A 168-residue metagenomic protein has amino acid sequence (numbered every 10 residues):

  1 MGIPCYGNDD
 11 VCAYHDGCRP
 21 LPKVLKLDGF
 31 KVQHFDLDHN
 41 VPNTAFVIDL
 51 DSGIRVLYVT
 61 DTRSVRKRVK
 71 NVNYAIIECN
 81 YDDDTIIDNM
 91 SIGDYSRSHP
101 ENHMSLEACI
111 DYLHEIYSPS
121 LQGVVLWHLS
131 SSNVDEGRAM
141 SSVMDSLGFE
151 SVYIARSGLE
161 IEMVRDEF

Functional and structural regions predicted by a protein language model:
M1-C5, I54-V56, S151: Short active-site oxyanion
M1-L25: Active-site HxH/HxHxD metal-binding segment of metal-dependent hydrolases
P4, G17, K31, G123 (+1 more regions): Conserved beta-strand segments of alpha/beta enzyme cores
Y6-N8, L21, V59, I77-E78 (+1 more regions): Generic beta-sheet signal
C12-H15, N40-P42, S64-K67, D82 (+1 more regions): Active-site environment of divalent metal-dependent phosphoester hydrolases
Y14-H15, L50-R63, D82-M90, L126: Charged, low-complexity, helix/coiled-coil-prone segments
P20-Y74, I161-F168: Core dinuclear metal-dependent hydrolase active-site scaffold
K70-S157: Cap/insert and terminal regions of metallo-dependent hydrolase folds
